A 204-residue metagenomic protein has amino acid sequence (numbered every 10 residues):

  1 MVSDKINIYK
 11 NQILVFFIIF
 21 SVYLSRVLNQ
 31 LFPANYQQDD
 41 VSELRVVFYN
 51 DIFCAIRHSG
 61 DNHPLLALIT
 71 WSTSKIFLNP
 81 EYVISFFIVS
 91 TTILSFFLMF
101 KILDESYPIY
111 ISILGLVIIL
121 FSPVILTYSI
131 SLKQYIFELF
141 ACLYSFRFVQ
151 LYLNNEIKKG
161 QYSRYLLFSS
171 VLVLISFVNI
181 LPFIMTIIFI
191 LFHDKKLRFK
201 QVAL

Functional and structural regions predicted by a protein language model:
M1-I8: Short, Lys/Arg-rich, polar N-terminal cytosolic tail immediately upstream of the first transmembrane signal-anchor
Y9-L204: Terminal, non-globular segments
